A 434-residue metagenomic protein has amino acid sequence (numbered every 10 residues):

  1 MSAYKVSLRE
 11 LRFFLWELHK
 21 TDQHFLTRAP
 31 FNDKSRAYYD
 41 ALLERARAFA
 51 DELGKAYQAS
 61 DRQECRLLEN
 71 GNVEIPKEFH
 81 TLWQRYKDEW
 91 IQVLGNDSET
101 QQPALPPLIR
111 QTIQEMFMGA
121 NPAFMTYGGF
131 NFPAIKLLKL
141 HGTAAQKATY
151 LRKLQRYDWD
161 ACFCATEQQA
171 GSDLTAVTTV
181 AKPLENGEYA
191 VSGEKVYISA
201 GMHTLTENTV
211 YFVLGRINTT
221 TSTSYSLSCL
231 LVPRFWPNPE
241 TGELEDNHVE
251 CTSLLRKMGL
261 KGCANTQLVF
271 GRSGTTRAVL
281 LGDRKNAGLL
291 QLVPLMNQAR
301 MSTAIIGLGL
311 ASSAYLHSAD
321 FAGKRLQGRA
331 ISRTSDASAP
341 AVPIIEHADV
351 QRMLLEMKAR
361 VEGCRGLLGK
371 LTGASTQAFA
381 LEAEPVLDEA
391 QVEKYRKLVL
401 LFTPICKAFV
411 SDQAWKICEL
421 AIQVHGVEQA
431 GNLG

Functional and structural regions predicted by a protein language model:
M1-T126, A145, T149, T376 (+2 more regions): Amphipathic, small/basic residue-rich leader segments at the start of a protein or domain
S2-K5, P183, L260, E393-G434: Alpha-helix capping/hinge segments and adjacent helical runs
T126-A144: N-terminal glycine-rich flavin-associated loop
R156-A165: A short, Trp-centered hydrophobic/proline-enriched beta-strand micro-motif
E188, S192-D246: A short core secondary-structure module
Y197, W236-T252, K257, Q267-A299 (+1 more regions): A glycine-rich, basic-preceded beta-loop-alpha segment at the flavin cofactor/substrate interface of flavin-utilizing
R300-E384: Extended amphipathic alpha-helical segments enriched in small hydrophobics
E362-F409, I422-Q423: C-terminal helix-coil-helix/basic helical segment that borders enzyme active sites and/or dimer interfaces and provides
